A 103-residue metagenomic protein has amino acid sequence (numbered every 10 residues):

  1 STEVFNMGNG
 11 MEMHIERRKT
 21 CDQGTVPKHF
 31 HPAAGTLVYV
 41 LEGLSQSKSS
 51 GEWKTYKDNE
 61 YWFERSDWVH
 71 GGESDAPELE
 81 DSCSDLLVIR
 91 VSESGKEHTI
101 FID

Functional and structural regions predicted by a protein language model:
S1-R17, F63, L79, E97-D103: A short, N-terminal "cap"/entry segment at the start of jelly-roll beta-barrel domains of the cupin/DSBH fold
G8-G10, T20-C21, S49-V69: Short acidic-glycine-tyrosine-enriched beta hairpin
G10, I15, G35, S84-L86: Extracytoplasmic
M11, Q23-L37: A short beta-loop-beta micro-motif enriched in histidine and acidic residues
R17-D22, E42: Predominantly extracellular/secreted and cell-surface proteins with exposed, flexible low-complexity segments
Q23-H29, G71, K96-I100: Short, solvent-exposed loop/turn elements at domain surfaces
A33-G51, E60: Glycine- and acidic-residue-biased ligand/ion/polar-headgroup-sensing regions
Q46, E52, D67-E97: Ligand-binding loop in jelly-roll beta-barrel domains
